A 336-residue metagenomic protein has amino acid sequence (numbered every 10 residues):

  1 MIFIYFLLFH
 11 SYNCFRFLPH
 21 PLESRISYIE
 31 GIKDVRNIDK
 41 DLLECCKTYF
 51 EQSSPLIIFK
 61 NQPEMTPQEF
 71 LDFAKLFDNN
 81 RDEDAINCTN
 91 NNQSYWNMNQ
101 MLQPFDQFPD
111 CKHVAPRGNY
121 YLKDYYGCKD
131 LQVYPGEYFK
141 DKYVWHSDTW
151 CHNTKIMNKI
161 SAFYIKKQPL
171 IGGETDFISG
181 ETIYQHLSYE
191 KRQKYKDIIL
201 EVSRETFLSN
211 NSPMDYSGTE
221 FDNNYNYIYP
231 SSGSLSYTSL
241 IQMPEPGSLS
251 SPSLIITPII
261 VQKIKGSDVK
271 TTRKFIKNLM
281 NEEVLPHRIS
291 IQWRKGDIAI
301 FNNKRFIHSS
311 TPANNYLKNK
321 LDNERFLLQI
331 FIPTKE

Functional and structural regions predicted by a protein language model:
M1-C14: Classical Sec-dependent N-terminal signal peptides that target proteins to the secretory pathway
F15-Q52, K60-I300, K304-E336: Fe(II)/2-oxoglutarate oxygenase catalytic core
P55: Active-site-proximal or metal-binding-adjacent scaffold patches in catalytic folds
